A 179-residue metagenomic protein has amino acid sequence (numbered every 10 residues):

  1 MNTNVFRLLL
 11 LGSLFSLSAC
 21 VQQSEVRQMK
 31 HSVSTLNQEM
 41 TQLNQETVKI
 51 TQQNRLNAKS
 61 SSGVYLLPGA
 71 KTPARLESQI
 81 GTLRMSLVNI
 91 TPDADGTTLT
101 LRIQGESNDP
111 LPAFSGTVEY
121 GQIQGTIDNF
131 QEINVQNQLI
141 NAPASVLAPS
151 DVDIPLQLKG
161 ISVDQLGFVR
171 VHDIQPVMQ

Functional and structural regions predicted by a protein language model:
M1-C20: Sec-dependent bacterial lipoprotein signal peptides
N2-V5, S32-T51, P155-Q179: Contiguous hydrophobic segments
V5, A70, S115: Solvent-exposed, flexible loop/coil residues
S16, Q22, S162-Q165: Short, solvent-exposed coil/turn linker segments
C20-V88, P92-T98: Membrane engagement elements in two modes
P73-Q179: Membrane-proximal structural modules of membrane-associated proteins and complexes
